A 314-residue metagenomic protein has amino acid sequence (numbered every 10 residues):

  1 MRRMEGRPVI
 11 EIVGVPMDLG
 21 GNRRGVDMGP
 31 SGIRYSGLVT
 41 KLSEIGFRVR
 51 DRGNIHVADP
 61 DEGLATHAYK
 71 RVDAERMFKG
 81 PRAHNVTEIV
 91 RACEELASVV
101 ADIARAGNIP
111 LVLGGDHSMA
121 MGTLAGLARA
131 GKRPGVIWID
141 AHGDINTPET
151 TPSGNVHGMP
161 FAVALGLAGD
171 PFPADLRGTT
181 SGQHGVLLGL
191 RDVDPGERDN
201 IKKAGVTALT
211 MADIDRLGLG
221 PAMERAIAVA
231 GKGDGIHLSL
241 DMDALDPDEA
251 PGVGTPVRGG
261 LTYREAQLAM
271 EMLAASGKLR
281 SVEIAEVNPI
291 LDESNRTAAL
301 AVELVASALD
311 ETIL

Functional and structural regions predicted by a protein language model:
R2-M17, R23-L111, T123, R129 (+2 more regions): Catalytic cores of soluble, metal-dependent hydrolases
R3-G6, A128-G131, S153-G154, L176-T180 (+2 more regions): Solvent-exposed alpha-helices and their adjacent loops that cap or buttress functional pockets in soluble metabolic
R105-A174, H184, S276: Active-site histidine-anchored catalytic micro-motif
G115, I139-A141, L188, L238-M242 (+1 more regions): Active-site flanking residues adjacent to catalytic metal/cofactor-binding acidic residues
M119, A141-I145, D192, M242-A244 (+1 more regions): Short, glycine/acidic-enriched loop or turn micro-motifs at the edges of active sites
A168-G169, V186-D194, G220-A222, T262-Q267: A general structural motif
G178-L188: Alpha-helix-centered segments that form part of catalytic cores
V193-K203: Short, glycine/polar-rich helix-capping loops at beta-to-alpha or helix-loop-helix junctions that flank or form
